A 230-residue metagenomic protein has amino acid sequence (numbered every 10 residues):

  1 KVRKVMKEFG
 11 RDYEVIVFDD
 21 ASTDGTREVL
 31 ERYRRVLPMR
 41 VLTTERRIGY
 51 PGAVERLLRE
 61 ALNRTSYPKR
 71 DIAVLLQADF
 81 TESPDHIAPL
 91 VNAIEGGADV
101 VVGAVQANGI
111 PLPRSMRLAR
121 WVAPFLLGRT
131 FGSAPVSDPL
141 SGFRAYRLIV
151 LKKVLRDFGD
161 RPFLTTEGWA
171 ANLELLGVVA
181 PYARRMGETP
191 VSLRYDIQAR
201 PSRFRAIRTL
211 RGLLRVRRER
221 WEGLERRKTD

Functional and structural regions predicted by a protein language model:
K1-K4, E8-D12, R32-Y33, D157-D230: Hydrophobic helical membrane-anchoring modules
R11-A21, L42-T44: Short beta-strand/loop segment that forms part of the nucleotide-sugar
E14, P38-R40, P135, R185-G187: Conserved beta-strand segments of alpha/beta enzyme cores
D19-E28, F80: A conserved acidic beta->alpha catalytic loop
M39-A61, R70-I72, P84-T165, D196-F204 (+1 more regions): Acceptor/aglycone-binding surface of glycosyltransferases and processive sugar-polymer synthases
S66-T81: Short beta-strand-to-loop acidic/aromatic patch adjacent to the donor-nucleotide binding site
